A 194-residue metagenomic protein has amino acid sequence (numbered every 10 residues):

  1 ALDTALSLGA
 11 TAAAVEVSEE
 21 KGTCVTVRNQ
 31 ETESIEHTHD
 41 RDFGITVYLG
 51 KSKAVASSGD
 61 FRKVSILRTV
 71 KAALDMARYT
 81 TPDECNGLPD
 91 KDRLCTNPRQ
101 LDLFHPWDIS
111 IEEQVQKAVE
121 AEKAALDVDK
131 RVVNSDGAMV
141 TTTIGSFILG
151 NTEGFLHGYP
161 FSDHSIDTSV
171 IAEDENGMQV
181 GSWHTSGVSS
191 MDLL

Functional and structural regions predicted by a protein language model:
A1-L194: Active-site bordering "gate/hinge" segments that shape substrate access to catalytic or cofactor-binding pockets
